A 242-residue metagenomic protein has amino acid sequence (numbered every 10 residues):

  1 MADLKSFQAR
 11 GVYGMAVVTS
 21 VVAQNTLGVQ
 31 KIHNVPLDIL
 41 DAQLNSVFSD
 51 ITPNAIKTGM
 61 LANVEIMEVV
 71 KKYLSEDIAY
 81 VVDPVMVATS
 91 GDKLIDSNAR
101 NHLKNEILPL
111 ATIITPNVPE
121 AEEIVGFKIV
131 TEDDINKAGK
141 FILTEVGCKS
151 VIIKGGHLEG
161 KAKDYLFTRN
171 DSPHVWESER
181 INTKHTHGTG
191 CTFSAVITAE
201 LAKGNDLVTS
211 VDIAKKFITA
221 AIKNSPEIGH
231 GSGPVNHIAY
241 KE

Functional and structural regions predicted by a protein language model:
L4-T89: Conserved N-terminal subdomain of the carbohydrate kinase-like
G11, S172-H174, E200-A214: Phosphate-handling active-site elements
G28-N34, D92-S97, V125-V130, N182: Short glycine-enriched, charge-decorated loop/helix-capping segments at active-site entrances that position
S97-P173: Conserved phosphate/ATP/ADP-binding segment of small-molecule kinases
E123, T183-L207: Short, small-residue alpha-helix embedded
P173-H187: Short pre-catalytic strand/loop immediately N-terminal to key active-site residues, enriched for Gly-Thr
V208-E242: Charged C-terminal helix
